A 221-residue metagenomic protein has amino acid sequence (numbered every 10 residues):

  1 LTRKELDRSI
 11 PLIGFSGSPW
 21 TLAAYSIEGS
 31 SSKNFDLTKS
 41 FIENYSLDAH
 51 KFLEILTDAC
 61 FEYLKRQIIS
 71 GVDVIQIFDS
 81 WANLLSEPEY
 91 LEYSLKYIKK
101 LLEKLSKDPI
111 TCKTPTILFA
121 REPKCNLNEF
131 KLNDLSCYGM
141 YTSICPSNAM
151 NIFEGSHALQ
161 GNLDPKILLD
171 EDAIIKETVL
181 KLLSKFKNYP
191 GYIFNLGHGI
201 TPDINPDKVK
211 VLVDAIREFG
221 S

Functional and structural regions predicted by a protein language model:
R3-S221: Active-site loop segments of alpha/beta catalytic cores
